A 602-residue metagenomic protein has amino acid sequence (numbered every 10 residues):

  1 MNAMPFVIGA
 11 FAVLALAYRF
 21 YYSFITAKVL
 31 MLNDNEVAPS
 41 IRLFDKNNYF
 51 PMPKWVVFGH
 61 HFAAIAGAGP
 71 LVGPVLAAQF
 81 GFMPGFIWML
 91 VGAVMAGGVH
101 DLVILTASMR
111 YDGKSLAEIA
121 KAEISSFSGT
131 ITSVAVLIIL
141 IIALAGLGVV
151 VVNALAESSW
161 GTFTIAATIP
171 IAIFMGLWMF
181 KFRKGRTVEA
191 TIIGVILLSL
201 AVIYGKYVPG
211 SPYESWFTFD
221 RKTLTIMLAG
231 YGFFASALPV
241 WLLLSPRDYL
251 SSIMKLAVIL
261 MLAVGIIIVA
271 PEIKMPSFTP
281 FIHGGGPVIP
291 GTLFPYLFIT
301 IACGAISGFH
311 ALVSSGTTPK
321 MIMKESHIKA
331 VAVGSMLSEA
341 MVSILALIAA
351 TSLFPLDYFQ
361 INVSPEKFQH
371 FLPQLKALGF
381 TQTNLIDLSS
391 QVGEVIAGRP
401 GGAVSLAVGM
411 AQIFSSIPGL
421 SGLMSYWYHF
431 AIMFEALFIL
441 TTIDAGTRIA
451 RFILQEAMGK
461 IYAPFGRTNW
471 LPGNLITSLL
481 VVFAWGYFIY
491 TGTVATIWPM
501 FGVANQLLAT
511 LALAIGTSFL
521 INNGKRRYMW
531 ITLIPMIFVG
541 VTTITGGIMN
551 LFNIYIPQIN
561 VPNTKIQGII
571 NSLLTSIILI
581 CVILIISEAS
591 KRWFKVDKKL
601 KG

Functional and structural regions predicted by a protein language model:
N2-R19, S23, A77-S108, A117 (+4 more regions): Extracellular loop-to-transmembrane helix junctions
L16-L71, S252, T292, Y296: Membrane-interface "cap" regions at the ends of multi-pass membrane proteins
R19-L30, A135, S159-V202, R221-I268 (+4 more regions): Membrane-interface loop-to-helix entry segments
S23-F50, P74-L76, F86, L90 (+6 more regions): Flexible loop linkers connecting adjacent transmembrane helices in multi-pass alpha-helical membrane transporters
M52-Y111, A122-S126, A143-E157, A330-D357 (+4 more regions): Membrane-interface helix-loop-helix modules in multi-pass membrane proteins
E123-I141, G334-M341, G402, S421-A431 (+3 more regions): Loop-to-transmembrane helix boundary motifs in multi-pass membrane proteins
G176-F180, I196-I226, F234-S236, L256-I282 (+3 more regions): Hydrophobic alpha-helical segments and their helix-loop junctions in multi-pass secondary transporters
I266-I282, L337-G409, A445: Extracellular/periplasmic helix-exit of transmembrane alpha-helices
